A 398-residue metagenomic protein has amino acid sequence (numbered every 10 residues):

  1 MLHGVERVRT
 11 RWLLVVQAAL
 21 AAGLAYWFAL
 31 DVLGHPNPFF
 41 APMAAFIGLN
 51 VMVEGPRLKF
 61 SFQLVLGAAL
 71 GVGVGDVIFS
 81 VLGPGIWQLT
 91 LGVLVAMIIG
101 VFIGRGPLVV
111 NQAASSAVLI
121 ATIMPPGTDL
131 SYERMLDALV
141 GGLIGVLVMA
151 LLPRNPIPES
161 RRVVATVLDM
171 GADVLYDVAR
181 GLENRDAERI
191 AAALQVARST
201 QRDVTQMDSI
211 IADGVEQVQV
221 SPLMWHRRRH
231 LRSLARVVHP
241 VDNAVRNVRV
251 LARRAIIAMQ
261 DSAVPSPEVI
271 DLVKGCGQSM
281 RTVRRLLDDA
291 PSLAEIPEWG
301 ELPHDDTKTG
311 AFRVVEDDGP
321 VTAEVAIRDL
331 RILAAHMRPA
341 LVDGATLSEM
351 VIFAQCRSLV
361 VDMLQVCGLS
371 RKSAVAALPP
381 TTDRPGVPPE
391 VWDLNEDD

Functional and structural regions predicted by a protein language model:
M1-L94, I98, G106-P107, D343-L347 (+2 more regions): Alpha-helical transmembrane segments and their membrane-interface boundaries that form or gate the permeation pathway
G48-M52, L119-P126: Interfacial segments of multi-pass membrane proteins
K59-L66, P107-A117, S131-A138, L182-R185: A cytosolic-side transmembrane-helix exit/cap motif
L89-V101, V110-M124, L143: Alpha-helical transmembrane segments of integral membrane proteins
G104, P126, L130, R134 (+2 more regions): Transmembrane alpha-helices and immediately adjacent membrane-cytoplasm interface residues in multi-pass integral
R134, L151-Q219, L234: Non-transmembrane accessory domains of multi-pass membrane transporters/channels
W225-L234: Membrane-water interface at loop-to-transmembrane-helix junctions
S233-D398: Soluble C-terminal extramembrane regulatory/interaction domains of multi-pass membrane proteins
